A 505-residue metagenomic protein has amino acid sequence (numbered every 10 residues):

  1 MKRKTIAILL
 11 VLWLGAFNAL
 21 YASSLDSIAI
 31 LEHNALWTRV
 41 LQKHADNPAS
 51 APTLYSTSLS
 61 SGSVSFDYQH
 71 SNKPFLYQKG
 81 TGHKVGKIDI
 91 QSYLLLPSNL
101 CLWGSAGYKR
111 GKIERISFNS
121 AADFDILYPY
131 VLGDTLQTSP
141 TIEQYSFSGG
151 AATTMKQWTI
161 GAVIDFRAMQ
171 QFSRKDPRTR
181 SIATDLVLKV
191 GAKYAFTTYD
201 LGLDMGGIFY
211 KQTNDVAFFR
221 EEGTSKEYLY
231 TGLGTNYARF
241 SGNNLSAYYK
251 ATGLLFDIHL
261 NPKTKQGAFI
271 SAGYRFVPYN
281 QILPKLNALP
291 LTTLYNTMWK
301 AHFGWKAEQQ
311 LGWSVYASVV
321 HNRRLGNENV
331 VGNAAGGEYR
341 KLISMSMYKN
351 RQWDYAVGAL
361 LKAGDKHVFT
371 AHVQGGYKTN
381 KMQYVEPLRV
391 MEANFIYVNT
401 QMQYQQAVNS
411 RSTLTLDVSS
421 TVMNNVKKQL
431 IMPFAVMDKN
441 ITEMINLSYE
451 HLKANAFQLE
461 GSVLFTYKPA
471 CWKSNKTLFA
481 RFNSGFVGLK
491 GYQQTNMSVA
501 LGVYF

Functional and structural regions predicted by a protein language model:
D26-A29, F196-T198, Q493-F505: Outer-membrane beta-barrel "beta-signal"
S56-G62, S98-G104, K156-I160, T197-L203 (+7 more regions): Outer-envelope beta-barrel architecture signal
G62-V64, G104-A106, A162-I164, V190 (+9 more regions): Membrane-embedded beta-strand positions of outer-membrane beta-barrel proteins
F66-N72, Y108-K112, M155-Q157, F166-Q170 (+11 more regions): Transmembrane beta-strands of outer-membrane beta-barrel pores
N72-K79, R115-A121, F172-R180, N214-E221 (+7 more regions): Outer-membrane beta-barrel translocator domains and adjoining extracellular loop/strand segments of Gram-negative
Q78-K84, Q137-T141, R178-I182, S225 (+6 more regions): Replace "Gram-negative outer membrane beta-barrel proteins" with "bacterial and organellar outer membrane beta-barrel
I90-L94, F147-T153, L188-Y194, G207 (+7 more regions): Residues on the lipid-exposed face of transmembrane beta-strands in outer-membrane beta-barrel proteins
T235-G375: Long, internal scaffold/assembly segments composed of regular secondary structure
